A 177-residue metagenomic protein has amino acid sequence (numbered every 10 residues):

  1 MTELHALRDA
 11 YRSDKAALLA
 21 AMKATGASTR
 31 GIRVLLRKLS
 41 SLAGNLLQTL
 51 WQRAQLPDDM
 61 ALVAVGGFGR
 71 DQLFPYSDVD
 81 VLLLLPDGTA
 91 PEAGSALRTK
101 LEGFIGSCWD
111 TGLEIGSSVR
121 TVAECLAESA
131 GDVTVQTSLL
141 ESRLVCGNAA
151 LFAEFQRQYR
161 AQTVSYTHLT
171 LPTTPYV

Functional and structural regions predicted by a protein language model:
M1-D58, Y76: N-terminal regions immediately upstream of nucleotidyltransferase
K23-G31, D87-A96: Intrinsically disordered, low-complexity coil segments
G26, L50-D58, G112-V119, T163-Y166: Long, hydrophobic, amphipathic alpha-helical segments used as structural scaffolds
K38-N45, A96-T99, G103, T134 (+2 more regions): Generic recognition of stable, solvent-exposed alpha-helical segments in well-folded globular domains
A43-E92, R98: Active-site nucleotide-donor binding segment shared across nucleotidyl transfer reactions
Q48, R98-C146: Conserved catalytic core of two-metal-ion nucleotidyltransferases
E114, E141-L169: Catalytic cores of NTP-dependent nucleotidyl/adenyl transfer enzymes across multiple folds
H168-V177: Single conserved hydrophobic/aromatic residue that forms the stacking wall/gate of nucleotide- or nucleobase-binding
